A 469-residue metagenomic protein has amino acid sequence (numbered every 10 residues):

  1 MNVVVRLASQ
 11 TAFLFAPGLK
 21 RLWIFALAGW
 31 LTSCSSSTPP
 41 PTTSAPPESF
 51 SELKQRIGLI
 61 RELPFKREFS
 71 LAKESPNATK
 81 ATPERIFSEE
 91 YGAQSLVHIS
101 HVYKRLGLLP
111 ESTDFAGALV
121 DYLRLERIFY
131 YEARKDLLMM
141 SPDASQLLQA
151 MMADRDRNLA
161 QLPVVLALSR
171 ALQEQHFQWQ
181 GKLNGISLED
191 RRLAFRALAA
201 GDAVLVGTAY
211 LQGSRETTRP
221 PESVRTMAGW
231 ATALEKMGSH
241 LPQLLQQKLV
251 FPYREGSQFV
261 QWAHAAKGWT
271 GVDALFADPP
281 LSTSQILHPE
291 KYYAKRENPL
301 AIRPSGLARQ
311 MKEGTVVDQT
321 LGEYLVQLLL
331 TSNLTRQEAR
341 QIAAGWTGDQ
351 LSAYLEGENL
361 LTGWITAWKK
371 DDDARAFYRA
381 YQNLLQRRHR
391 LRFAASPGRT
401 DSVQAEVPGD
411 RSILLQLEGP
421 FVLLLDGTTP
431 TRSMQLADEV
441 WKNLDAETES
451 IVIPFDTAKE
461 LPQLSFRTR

Functional and structural regions predicted by a protein language model:
T32-S33: C-terminal motif of bacterial Sec signal peptides marking the signal peptidase cleavage site
T38-A116: A metal-dependent hydrolase signature that marks the N-terminal structural subdomain at the beginning of catalytic folds
T82-A93, F115-M140: Catalytic zinc-binding patch centered on the HExxH motif and its immediate surroundings that defines zinc-dependent
H98-Y131, G306-L361, D372, F377-A380 (+2 more regions): Short, compositionally biased low-complexity segments enriched in polar/charged residues
M139, A160-E174, L355-D372, A380-Q382 (+1 more regions): A short, solvent-exposed beta-edge/loop patch
A144-V164: Short pre-active-site segment immediately N-terminal to the catalytic Zn-binding motif
L172-Q180, N184-T226: Post-HExxH zinc-binding segment in Zn-dependent metallohydrolases
E235-I365: Pan-zinc metallopeptidase signature
